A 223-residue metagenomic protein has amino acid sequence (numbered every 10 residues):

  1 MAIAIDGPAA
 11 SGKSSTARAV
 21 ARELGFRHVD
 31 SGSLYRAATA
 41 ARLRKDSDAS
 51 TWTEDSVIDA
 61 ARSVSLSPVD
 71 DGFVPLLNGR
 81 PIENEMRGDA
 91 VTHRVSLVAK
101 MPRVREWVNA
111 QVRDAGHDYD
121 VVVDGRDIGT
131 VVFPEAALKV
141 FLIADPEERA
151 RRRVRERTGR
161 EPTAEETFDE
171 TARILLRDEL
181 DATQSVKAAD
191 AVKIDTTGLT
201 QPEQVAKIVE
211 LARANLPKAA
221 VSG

Functional and structural regions predicted by a protein language model:
I5: Hydrophobic anchor at the beta1->P-loop junction of P-loop NTPases
P8: P-loop (Walker A) phosphate-binding loop of NTP-binding proteins
K13: Conserved lysine of the Walker
T16: Hydrophobic positions on the alpha1 helix immediately C-terminal to the Walker A/P-loop
A19-R87: N-terminal phosphate/diphosphate-binding loop that engages ATP/GTP or pyrophosphate donors across diverse enzyme folds
L77, P81-E83, E148-G159, D181-G223: NTP-dependent small-molecule kinase module
E83-T158: ATP-dependent NMP and nucleoside kinases share a basic, alpha-helical "lid"
V112-Y119, R126-V131, E135, E161-K207: Small-molecule kinase domains that catalyze NTP-dependent phosphoryl transfer to phosphate-bearing small molecules
